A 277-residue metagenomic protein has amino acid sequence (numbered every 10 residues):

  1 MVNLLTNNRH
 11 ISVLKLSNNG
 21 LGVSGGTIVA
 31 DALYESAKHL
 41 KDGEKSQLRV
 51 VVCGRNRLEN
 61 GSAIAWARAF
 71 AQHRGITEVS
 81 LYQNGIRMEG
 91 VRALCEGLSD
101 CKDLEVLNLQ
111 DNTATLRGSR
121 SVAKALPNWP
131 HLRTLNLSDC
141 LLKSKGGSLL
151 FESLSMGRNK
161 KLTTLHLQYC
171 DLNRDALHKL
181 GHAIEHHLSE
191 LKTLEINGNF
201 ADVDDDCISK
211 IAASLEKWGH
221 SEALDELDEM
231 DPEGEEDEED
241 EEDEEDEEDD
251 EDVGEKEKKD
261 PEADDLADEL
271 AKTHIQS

Functional and structural regions predicted by a protein language model:
M1-S277: Leucine-rich tandem repeat or coiled-coil scaffolds
